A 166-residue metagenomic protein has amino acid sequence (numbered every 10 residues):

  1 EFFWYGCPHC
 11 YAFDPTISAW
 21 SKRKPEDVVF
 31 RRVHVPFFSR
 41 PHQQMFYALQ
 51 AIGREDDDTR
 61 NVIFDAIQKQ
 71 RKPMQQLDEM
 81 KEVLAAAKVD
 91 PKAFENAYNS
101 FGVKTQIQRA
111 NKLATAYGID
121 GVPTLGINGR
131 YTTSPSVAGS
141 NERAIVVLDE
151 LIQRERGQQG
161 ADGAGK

Functional and structural regions predicted by a protein language model:
E1, L77-A85, N96: Short alpha-helical interface patches
E1, V29-R32, T124-G126: Structural recognition of the beta-strand scaffold that forms the well-ordered cores of secreted hydrolase catalytic
E1-F2, Q43: Acidic/histidine-rich, surface-exposed loop or edge segments in extracytoplasmic proteins
F3-G6, G121: Short pre-active-site segment immediately N-terminal to redox-active cysteine/selenocysteine motifs in thiol-based
P8-V83, E150-Q158: Structural alpha/beta surface segment adjacent to cysteine/selenocysteine redox centers across thiol/disulfide enzymes
A86-K166: C-terminal cap of thioredoxin/glutaredoxin-like
